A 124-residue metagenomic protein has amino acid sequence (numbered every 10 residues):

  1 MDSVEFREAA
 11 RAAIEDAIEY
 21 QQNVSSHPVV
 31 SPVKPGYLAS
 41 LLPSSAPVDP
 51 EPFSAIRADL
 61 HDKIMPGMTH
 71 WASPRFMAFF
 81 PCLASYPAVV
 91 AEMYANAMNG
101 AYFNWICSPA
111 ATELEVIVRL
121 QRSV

Functional and structural regions predicted by a protein language model:
M1-S123: N-terminal entrance/gating region of PLP-dependent enzymes' catalytic architecture
